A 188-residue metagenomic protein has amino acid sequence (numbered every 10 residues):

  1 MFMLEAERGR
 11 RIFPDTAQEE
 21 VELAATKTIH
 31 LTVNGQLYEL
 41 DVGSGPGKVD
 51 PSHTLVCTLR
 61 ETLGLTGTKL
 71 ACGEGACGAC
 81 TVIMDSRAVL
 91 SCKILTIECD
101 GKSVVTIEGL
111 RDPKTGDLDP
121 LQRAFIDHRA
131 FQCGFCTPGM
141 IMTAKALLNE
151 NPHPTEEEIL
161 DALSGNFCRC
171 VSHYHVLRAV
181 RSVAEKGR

Functional and structural regions predicted by a protein language model:
F2-R188: Signature of N-terminal electron-transfer/Fe-S-associated modules in redox systems
